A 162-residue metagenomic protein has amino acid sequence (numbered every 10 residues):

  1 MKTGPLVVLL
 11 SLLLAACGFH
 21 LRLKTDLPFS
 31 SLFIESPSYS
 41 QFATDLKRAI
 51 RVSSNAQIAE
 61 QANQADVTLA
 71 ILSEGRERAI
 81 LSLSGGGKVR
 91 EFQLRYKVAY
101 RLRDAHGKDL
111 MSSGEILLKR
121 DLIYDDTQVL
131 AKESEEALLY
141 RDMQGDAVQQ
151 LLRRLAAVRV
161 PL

Functional and structural regions predicted by a protein language model:
M1-P5: Positively charged n-region of N-terminal signal peptides that target proteins for export
L13-A16: C-terminal motif of bacterial Sec signal peptides marking the signal peptidase cleavage site
G18-H20: Bacterial signal peptide processing site
P28-G75: N-terminal segment of the mature soluble domain
P37-T44, V89-Q93, E133-D146: Soluble non-cytosolic domains of exported or imported proteins
I50, S54, L102, H106 (+2 more regions): Sec/Tat-exported extracytoplasmic proteins
A70-E115, D121-S134: Surface-exposed short loop/turn segments
L130-L162: C-terminal/domain-edge helix-coil "capping" segments
